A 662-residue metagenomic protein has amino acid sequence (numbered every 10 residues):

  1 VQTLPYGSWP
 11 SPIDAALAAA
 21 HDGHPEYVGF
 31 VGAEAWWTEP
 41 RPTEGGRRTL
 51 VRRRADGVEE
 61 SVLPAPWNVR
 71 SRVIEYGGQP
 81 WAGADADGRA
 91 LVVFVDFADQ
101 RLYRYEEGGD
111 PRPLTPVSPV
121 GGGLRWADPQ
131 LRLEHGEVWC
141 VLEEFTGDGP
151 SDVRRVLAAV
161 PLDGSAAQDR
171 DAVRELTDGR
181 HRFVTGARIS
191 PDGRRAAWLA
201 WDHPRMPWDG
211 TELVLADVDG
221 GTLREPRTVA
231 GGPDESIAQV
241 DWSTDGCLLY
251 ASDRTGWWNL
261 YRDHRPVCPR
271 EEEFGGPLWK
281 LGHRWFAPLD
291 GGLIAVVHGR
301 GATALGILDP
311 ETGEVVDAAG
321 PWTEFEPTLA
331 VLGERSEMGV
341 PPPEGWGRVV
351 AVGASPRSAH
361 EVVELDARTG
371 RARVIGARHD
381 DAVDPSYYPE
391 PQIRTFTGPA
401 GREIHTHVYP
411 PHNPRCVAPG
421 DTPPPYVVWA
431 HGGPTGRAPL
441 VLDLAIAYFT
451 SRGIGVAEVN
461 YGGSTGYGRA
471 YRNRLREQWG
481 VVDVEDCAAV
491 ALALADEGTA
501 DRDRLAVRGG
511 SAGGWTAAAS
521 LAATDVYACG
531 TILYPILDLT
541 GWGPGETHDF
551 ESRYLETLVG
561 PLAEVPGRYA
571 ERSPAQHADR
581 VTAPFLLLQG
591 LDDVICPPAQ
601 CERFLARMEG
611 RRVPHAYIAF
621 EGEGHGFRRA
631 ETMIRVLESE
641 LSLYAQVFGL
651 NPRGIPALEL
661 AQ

Functional and structural regions predicted by a protein language model:
V1-G23, R54-Y76, Y105-R125, A158-T185 (+7 more regions): Multi-bladed beta-propeller domains
H24-G29, W36-E39, R47-R48, E60-S61 (+9 more regions): Non-catalytic accessory segments flanking enzyme active sites
F30-G32, A84-G88, R132-E134, P191-D192 (+4 more regions): Residue-level detector of Asp-centered blade-edge/turn motifs that repeat once per structural unit in beta-propeller
A35, V92, V138, A196 (+3 more regions): Hydrophobic beta-strand positions that form the internal "hydrophobic ladder" of WD40/Gbeta-like beta-propeller blades
E39-T49, V69-E75, F94-L102, S118-R125 (+11 more regions): A flexible loop/linker signature enriched in serine peptidases of the S9 family
L91-E107, P111-L114, W126-L131, V138: Hydrophobic or amphipathic alpha-helical targeting/insertion segments
P204, R378-E497, D501-D503, G510 (+2 more regions): Cap/lid segment of the alpha/beta-hydrolase catalytic domain
Y461-Q662: Active-site-proximal cap/loop segments of hydrolase catalytic domains
